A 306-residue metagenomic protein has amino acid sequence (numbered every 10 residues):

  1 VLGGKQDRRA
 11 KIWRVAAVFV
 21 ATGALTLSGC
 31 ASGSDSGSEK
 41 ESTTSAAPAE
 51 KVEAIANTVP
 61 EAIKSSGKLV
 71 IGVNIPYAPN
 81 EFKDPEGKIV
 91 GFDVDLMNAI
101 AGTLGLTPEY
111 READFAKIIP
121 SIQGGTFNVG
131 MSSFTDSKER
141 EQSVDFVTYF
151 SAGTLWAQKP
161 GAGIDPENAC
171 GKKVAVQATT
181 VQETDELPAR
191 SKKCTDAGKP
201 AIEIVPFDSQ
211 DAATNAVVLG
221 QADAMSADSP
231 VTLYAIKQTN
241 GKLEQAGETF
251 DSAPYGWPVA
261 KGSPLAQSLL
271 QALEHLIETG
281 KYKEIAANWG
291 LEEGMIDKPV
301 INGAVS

Functional and structural regions predicted by a protein language model:
L27-E41: Bacterial lipoprotein signal-peptidase II cleavage site
A31, P48-A49, G102, A162 (+3 more regions): Extended ligand-binding regions for polar small-molecule ligands
S32, A46, E50-A54, T58-V59 (+2 more regions): Ligand-binding clefts/hinges and TM-proximal coupling segments of bilobed small-molecule sensing domains
K40-S132: Extracytoplasmic small-molecule ligand-binding "clamshell" domains of the periplasmic binding protein/Venus flytrap
I75, F150-Q158, L233, K237-E274 (+1 more regions): Periplasmic-binding protein-like
I89-G102, F134, A152-S209, A224 (+1 more regions): Bilobed "Venus flytrap"/periplasmic-binding protein-like clamshell domains and structurally analogous long
T107-N168: Acidic, polar ligand-binding/catalytic clefts
F134-E141, L187-P188, V218-D251: A ligand-binding cleft/hinge motif common to bilobed small-molecule-binding domains
